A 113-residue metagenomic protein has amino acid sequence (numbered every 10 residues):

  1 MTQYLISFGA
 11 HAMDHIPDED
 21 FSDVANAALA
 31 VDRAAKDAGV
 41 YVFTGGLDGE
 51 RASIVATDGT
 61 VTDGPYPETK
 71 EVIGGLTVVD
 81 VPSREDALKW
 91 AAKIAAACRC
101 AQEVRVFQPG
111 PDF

Functional and structural regions predicted by a protein language model:
M1-F113: Conserved, structured core segments of small domains
